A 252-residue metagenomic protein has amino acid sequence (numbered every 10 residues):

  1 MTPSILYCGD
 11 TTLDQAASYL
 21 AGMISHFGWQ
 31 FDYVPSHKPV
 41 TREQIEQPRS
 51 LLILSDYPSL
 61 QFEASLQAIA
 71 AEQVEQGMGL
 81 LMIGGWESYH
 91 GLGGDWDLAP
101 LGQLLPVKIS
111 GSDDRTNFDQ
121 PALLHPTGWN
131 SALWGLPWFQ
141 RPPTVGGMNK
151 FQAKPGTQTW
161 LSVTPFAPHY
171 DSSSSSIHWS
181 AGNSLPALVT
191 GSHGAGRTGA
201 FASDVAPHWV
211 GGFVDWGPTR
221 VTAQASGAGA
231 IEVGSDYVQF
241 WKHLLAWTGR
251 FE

Functional and structural regions predicted by a protein language model:
M1-I5, Q73, S173-E252: Extracellular ligand-binding/catalytic regions of CAZymes and related secreted enzymes and adhesion modules
T2-L98: Helical hinge/lid and interdomain linker segments adjacent to catalytic or ligand-binding clefts that mediate domain
G9, D56, L161-V163, A202-S203: Pocket-edge structural micro-motifs
D14-A17, H90, P168-D171, A200 (+1 more regions): Short, solvent-exposed loop/turn elements at domain surfaces
I53-D56, V74-M78, L105-I109, L244 (+1 more regions): Sec/Tat-exported extracytoplasmic proteins
L66-A68, P142-G146, G182-P186: Short alpha-helical segments and helix-capping/turn motifs at coil-helix boundaries
M82-S174, S180: An acidic, glycine-rich "communication" segment
